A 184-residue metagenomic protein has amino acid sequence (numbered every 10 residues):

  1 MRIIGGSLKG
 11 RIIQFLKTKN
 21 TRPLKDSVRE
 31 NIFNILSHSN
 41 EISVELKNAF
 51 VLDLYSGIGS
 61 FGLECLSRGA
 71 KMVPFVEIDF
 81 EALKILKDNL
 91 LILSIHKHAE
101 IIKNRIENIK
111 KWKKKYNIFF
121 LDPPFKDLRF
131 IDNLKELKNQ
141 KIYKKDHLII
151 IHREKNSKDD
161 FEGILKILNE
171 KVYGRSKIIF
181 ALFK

Functional and structural regions predicted by a protein language model:
M1-K184: Class I S-adenosyl-L-methionine-dependent methyltransferase catalytic core
